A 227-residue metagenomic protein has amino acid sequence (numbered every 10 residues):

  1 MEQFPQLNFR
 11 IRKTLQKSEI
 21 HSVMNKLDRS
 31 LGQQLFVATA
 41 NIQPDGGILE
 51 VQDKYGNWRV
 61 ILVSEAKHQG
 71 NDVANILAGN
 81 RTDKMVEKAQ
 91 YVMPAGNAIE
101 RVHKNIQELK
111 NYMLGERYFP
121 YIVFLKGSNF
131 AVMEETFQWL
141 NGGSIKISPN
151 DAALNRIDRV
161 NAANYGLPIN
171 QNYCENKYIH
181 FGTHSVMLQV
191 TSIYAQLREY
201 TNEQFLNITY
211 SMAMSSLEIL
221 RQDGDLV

Functional and structural regions predicted by a protein language model:
M1-K17: N-terminal "first-domain core" detector
R12-K13, L62-E65, P120-K126: Extended hydrophobic secondary-structure segments that form protein cores and membrane-embedded regions
R12-R59: Active-site metal-binding core of divalent-cation-utilizing nuclease and nuclease-like domains
G46, V60-H68, V102: Conserved catalytic cores of phosphodiester-cleaving nucleases, focusing on short active-site segments
L49, E65-D72, F124-F130: Short glycine-rich beta-strand segments
L62-E87: Short acidic, glycine/tyrosine-flanked loop/strand segments centered on an H-E-D-like triad
A78-E175: Acidic, metal/cofactor-coordinating or nucleic-acid-engaging core segments within structured domains
F130-V227: C-terminal tail/extension regions appended to the core domain(s) of diverse proteins
